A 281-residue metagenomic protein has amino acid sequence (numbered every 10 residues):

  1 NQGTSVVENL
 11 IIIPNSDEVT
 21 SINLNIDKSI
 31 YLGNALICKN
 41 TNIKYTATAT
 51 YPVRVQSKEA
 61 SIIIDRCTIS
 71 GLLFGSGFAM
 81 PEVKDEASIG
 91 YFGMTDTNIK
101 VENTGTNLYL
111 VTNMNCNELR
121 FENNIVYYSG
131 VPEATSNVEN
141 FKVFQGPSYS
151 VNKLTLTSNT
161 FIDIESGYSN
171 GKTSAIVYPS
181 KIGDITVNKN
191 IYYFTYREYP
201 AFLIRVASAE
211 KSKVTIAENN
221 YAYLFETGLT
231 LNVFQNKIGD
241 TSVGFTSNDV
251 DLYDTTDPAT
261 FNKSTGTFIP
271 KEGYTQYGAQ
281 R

Functional and structural regions predicted by a protein language model:
T4-N15, T20, G33-Y45, K58-L72 (+7 more regions): Right-handed parallel beta-helix
N9, N23, E118, K153-T155 (+5 more regions): Acidic/proline-rich low-complexity IDRs
N23-S29, A49-R54, S61, G75-E82 (+8 more regions): Structural detector of coil-to-beta-strand junctions
N34, G77-A79, F92-T97, G167-S169 (+1 more regions): Non-transmembrane, interaction-prone segments in cytosolic or luminal domains
A207-R281: Acidic, glycine- and Ser/Thr-rich low-complexity intrinsically disordered tracts in extracellular/secreted proteins
